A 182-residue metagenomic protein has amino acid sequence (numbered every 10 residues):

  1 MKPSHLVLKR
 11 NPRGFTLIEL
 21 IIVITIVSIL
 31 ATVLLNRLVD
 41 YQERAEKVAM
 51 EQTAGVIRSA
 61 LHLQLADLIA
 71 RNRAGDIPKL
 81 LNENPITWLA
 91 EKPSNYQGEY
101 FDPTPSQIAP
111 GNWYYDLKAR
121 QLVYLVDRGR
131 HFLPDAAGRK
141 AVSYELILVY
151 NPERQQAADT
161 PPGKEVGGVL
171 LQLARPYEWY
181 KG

Functional and structural regions predicted by a protein language model:
M1-R13: N-terminal leader/signal peptides at the extreme start of proteins
L20, N36-V48: Conserved interaction-surface patches within small, structured recognition/assembly domains
I21-N36: Alpha-helical hydrophobic helix detector
E43-N72: Membrane-proximal N-terminal amphipathic helix
L61-E99: Short, glycine/small-hydrophobic-rich surface segments
I86-G182: Intrinsically disordered, low-complexity regions enriched in Pro/Ser/Thr/Gly and acidic residues
